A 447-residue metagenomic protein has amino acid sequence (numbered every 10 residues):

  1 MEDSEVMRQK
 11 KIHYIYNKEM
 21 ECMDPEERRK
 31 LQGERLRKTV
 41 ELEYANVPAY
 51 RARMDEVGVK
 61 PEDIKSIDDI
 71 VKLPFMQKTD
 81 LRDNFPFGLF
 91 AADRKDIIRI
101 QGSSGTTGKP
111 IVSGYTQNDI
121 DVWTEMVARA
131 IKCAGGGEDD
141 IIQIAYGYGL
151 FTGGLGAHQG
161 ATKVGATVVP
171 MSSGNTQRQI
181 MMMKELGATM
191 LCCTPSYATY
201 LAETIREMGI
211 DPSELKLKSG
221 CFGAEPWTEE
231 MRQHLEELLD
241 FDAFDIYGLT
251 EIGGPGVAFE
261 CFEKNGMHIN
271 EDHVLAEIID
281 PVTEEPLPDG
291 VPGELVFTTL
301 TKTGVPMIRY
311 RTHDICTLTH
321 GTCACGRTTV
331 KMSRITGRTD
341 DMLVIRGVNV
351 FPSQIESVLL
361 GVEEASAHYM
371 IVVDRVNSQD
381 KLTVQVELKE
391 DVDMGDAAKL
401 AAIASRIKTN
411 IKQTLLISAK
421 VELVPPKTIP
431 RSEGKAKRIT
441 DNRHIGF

Functional and structural regions predicted by a protein language model:
M1-G102, T107-E125, R129-C133, S378-T383 (+4 more regions): Nucleotide 5′-phosphate-binding alpha/beta core
E43, S103-T106, I142, L191 (+4 more regions): Conserved S/T- and glycine-rich ATP-binding loop of Class I adenylate-forming
Q117-A130, I141-Y200: AMP-binding/adenylate-forming
G136-D140: Short helix-loop-beta connector
I141, M208-W227: Conserved helix-loop-beta element of the AMP-binding
L191, T301-L415, G434: AMP-binding/adenylate-forming catalytic core of the ANL superfamily
A198-K216, Q233-E237: Adenylate-forming
K218, W227-T322: Conserved AMP-binding/adenylate-forming
